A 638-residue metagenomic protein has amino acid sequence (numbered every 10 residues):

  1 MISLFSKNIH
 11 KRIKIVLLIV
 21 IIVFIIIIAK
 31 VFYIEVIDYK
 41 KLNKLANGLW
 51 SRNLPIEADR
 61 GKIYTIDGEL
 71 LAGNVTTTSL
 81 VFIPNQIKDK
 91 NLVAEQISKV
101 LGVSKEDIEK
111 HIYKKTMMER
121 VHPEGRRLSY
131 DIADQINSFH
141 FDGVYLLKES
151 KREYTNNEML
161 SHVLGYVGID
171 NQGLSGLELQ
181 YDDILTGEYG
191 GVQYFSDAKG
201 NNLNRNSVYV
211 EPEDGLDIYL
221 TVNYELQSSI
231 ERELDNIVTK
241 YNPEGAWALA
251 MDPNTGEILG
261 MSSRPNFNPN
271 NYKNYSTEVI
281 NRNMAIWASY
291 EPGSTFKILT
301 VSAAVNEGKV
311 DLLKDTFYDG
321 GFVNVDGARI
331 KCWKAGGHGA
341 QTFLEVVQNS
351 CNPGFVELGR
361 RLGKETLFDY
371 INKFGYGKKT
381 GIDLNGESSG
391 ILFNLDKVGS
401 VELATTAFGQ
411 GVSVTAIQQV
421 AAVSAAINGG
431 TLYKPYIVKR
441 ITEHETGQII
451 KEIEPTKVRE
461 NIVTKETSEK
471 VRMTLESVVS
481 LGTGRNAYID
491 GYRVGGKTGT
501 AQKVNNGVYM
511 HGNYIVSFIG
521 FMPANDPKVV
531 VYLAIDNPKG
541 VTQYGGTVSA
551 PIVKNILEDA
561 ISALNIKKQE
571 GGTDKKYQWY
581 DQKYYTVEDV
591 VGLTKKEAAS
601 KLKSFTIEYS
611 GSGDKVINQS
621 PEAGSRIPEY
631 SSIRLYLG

Functional and structural regions predicted by a protein language model:
M1-Y272, E365-G377, G386, A487-D490 (+9 more regions): Periplasmic/cell-envelope proteins involved in peptidoglycan metabolism and beta-lactam response
L4, A72, K105, D197-S207 (+2 more regions): Beta-lactam-recognizing serine transpeptidase/beta-lactamase-like catalytic domain environment
A58, I87-L92, R126-Y130, N171-S175 (+13 more regions): Soluble non-cytosolic domains of exported or imported proteins
T77-S79, M118-V121, E213-D217, N283-W287 (+4 more regions): Short, solvent-exposed beta-strand edge segments and adjacent coil->beta transition regions
Q448-E454, T547-D589: Short, gly/Ser/Thr-rich active-site loops of penicillin-recognizing serine hydrolases
G571-K615: Glycine-rich loop/hinge motif
I627-G638: Conserved "repeat-terminator" motif of extracellular CCP/Sushi domains
